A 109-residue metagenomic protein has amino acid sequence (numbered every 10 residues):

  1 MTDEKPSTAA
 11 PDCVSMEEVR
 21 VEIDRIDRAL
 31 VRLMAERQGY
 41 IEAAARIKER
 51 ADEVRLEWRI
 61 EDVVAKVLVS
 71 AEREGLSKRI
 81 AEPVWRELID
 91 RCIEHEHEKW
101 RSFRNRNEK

Functional and structural regions predicted by a protein language model:
M1-K109: Domain-level signature for soluble enzymes in the chorismate/prephenate branch of the shikimate pathway
